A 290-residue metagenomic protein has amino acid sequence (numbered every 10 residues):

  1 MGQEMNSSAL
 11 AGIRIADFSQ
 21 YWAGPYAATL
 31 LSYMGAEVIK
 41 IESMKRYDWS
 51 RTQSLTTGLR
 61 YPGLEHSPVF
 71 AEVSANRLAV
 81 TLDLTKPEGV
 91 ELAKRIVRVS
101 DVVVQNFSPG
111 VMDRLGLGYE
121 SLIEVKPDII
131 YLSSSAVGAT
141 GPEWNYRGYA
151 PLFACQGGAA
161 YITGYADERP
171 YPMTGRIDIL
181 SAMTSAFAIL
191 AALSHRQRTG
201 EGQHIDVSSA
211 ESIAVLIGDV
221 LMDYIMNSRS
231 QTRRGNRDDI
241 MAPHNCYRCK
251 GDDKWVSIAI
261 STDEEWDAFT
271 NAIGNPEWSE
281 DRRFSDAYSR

Functional and structural regions predicted by a protein language model:
M1-A188, A192-E201: N-terminal helix-loop segment corresponding to the beta1-alpha1 unit of nucleotide/adenylate-binding folds
M1-R14, T232, C246-K250, A287: Terminal low-complexity tails and localization/encapsulation signals of metabolic enzymes
K45, A136-G138, S209-A214, G251-D253 (+2 more regions): Glycine-rich beta-alpha junction loops
P62, F70, Q231-D239, N245-C246 (+1 more regions): Short Gly/Pro-enriched turn/cap motifs at secondary-structure boundaries
A139, A166-T174, Q197-I213, T232-D239 (+1 more regions): Conserved Rossmann-fold dehydrogenase catalytic segment
G175-L190, S209-I217, S261, E265: Mid-domain beta-loop-alpha active-site segment that forms a flexible, acidic cofactor/metal-binding surface
A182-Q203, V215-N227, T270-E277, D281: Oxidoreductase and adenylate-handling cofactor-binding alpha/beta cores
P243-R290: Aromatic-enriched alpha-helical interface/lid elements that frame and gate functional surfaces
